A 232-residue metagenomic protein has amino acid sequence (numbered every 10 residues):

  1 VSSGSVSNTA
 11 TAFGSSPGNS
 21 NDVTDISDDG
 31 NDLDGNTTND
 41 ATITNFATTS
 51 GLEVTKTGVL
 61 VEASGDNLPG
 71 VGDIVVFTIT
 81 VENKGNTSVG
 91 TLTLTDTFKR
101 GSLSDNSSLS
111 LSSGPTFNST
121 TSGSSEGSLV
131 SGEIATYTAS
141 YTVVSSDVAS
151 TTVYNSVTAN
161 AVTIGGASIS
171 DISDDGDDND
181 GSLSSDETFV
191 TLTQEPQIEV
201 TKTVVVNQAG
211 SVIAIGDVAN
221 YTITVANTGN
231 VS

Functional and structural regions predicted by a protein language model:
V1-S232: Exported/extracytosolic protein signature
